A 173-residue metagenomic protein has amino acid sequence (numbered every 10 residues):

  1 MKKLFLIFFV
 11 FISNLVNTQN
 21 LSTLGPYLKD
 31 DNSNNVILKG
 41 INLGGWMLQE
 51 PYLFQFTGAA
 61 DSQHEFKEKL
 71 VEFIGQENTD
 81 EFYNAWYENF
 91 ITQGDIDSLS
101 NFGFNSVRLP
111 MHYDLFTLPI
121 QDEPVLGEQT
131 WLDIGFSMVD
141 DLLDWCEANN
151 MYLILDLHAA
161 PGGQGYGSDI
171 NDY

Functional and structural regions predicted by a protein language model:
K3-T18: Sec-dependent N-terminal signal peptides
I7-V10, Y27, N149: Generic alpha-helical structural signal
F8, G45, M111: Residues that line or immediately flank small-molecule/substrate-binding pockets and catalytic motifs
N14, G45, Y52, F56-T57 (+3 more regions): Generic secondary-structure boundary signal with a strong preference for alpha-helix termini
T18-F104: N-terminal carbohydrate-binding accessory modules
E65-T79, A85-Y173: Substrate-binding cleft and catalytic face of glycoside hydrolase catalytic domains, especially the flexible beta-alpha
